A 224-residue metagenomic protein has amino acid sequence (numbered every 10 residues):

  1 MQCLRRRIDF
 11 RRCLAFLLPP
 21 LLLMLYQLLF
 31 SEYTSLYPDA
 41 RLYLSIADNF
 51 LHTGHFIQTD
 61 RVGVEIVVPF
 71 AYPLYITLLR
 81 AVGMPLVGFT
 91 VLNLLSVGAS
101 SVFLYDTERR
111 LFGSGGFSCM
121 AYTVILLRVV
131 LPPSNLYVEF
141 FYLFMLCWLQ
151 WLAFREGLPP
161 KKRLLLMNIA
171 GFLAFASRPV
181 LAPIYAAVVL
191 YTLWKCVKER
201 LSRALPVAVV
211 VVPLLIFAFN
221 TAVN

Functional and structural regions predicted by a protein language model:
M1-Y26, P206-V209: Start-transfer (signal-anchor) and selected internal transmembrane alpha helices of multi-pass inner/ER membrane
R12-F16, G88, S101-L127, F140-F144 (+1 more regions): Transmembrane-helix signature of polytopic, membrane-embedded enzymes that assemble or transfer cell-envelope glycans
Y26-Q27, A204-N224: Membrane-lumen/periplasm interface segments of specific transmembrane helices in polyprenyl phosphate-linked
P38, V67, F89-S96, Y122 (+2 more regions): Multi-pass, polyprenyl lipid-linked donor-dependent membrane glycosyltransferases
D39-F50, V62-M84: Short hydrophobic/aromatic helix or loop-helix immediately within or flanking a transmembrane segment in polytopic
R109-F112, L146-L164, A174: Membrane-interface transmembrane helices that cradle and orient dolichyl/undecaprenyl
F144, V180-W194, A208-V209: Transmembrane-embedded, aromatic-rich helix segments that form part of the hydrophobic channel/pocket engaging
R163-R178, V189, V211-L215: Membrane-interface alpha helices of multi-pass inner-membrane proteins
